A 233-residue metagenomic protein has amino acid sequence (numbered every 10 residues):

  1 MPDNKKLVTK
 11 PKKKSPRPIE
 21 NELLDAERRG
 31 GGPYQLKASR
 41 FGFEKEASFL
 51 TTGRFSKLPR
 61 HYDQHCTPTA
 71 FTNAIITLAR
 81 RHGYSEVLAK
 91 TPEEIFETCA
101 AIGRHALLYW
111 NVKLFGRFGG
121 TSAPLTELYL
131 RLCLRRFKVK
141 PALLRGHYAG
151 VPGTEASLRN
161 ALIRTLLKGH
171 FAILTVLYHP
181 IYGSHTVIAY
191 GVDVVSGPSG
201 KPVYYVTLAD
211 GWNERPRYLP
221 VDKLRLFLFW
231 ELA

Functional and structural regions predicted by a protein language model:
M1-A123, P180: Active-site-adjacent structural segments surrounding the nucleophilic cysteine of cysteine proteases and isopeptidases
E27-G42, F96-A233: Conserved active-site-adjacent core of cysteine acyl-enzyme catalytic domains
